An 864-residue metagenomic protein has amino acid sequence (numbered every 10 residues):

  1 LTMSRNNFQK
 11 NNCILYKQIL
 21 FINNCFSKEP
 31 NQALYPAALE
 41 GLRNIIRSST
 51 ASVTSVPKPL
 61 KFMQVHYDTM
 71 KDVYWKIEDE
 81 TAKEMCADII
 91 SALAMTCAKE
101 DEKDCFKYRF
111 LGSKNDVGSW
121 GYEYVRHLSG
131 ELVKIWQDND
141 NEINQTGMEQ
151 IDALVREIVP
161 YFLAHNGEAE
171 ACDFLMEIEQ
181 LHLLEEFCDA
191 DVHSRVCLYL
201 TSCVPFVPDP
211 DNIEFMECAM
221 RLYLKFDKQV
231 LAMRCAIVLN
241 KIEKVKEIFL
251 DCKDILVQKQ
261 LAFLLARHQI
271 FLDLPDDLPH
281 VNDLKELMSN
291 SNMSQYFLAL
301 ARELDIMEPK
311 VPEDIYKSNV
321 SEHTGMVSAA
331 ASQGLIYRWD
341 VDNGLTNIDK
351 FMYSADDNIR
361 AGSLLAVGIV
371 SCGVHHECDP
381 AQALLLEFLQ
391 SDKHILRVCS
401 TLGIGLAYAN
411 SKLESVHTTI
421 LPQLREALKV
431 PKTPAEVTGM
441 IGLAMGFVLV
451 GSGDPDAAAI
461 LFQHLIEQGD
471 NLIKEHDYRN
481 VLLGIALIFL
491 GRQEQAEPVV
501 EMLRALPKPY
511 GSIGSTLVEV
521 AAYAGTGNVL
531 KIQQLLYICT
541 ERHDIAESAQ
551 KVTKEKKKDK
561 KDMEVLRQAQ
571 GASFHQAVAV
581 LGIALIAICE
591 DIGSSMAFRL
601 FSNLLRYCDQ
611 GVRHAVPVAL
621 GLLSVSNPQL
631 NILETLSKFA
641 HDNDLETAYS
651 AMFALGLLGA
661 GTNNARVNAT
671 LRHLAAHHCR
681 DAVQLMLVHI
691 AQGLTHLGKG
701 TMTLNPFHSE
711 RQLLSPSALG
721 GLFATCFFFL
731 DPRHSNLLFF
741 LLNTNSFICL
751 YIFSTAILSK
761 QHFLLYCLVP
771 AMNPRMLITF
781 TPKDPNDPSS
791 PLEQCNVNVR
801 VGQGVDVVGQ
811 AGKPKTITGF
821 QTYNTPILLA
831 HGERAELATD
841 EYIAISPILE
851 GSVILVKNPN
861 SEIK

Functional and structural regions predicted by a protein language model:
L1-Y35: N-terminal "cap/leader" segments of large eukaryotic alpha-helical scaffolds
L34-L39, R43-S48, S52-I848, I854-L855: Extended alpha-helical assembly domains of large eukaryotic scaffold proteins
G851, P859-N860: Helix-termini ("caps") and immediately adjacent flexible loops/tails, especially at membrane-solvent interfaces
